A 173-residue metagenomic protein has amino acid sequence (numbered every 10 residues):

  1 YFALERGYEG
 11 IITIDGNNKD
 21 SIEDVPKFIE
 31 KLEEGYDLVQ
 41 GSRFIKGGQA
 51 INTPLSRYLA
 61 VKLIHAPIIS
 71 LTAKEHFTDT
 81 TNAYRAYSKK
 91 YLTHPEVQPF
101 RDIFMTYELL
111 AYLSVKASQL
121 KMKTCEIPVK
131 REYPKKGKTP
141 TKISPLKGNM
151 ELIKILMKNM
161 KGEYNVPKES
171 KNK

Functional and structural regions predicted by a protein language model:
Y1-E5, I22-I103, P134-I143, K147-I153: Acceptor/aglycone-binding surface of glycosyltransferases and processive sugar-polymer synthases
Y8-K19: Short beta-strand-to-loop acidic/aromatic patch adjacent to the donor-nucleotide binding site
I12, V39-Q40, C125-I127: Hydrophobic/aromatic beta-strand patches that form the interior of the parallel beta-sheet core in alpha/beta enzyme
N18, R43, V129: Active-site loop/turn elements of alpha/beta-hydrolase fold enzymes, especially the short glycine-/histidine-rich
K27, K74, Q98-K173: Hydrophobic helical membrane-anchoring modules
